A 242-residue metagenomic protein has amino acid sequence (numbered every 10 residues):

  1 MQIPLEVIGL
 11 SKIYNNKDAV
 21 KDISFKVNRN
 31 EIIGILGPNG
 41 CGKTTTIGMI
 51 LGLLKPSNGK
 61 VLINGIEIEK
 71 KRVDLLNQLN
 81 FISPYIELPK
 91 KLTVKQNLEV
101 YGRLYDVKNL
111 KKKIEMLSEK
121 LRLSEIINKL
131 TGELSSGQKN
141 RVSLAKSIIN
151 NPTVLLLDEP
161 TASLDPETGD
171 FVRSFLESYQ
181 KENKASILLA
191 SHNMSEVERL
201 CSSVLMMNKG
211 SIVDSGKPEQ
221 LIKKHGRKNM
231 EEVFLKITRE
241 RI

Functional and structural regions predicted by a protein language model:
E99, R103-I126: Conserved ABC ATPase "signature" region
L130-L134: Conserved ABC ATPase signature
N151: Conserved catalytic motifs of ABC-family nucleotide-binding domains
L155-E159: Catalytic Walker B motif of ABC-type/P-loop ATPase nucleotide-binding domains
D170-E182: Helical segment within the ABC ATPase nucleotide-binding domain
S215-G216: ABC ATPase "signature
